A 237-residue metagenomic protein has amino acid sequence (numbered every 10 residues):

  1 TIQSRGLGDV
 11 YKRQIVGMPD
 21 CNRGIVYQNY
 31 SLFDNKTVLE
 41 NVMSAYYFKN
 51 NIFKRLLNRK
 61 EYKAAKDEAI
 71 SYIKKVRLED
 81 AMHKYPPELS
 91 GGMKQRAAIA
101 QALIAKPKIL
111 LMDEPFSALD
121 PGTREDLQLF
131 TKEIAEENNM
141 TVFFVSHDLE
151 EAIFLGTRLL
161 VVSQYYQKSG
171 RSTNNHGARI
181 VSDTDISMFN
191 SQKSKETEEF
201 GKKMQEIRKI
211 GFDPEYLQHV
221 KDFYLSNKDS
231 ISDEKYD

Functional and structural regions predicted by a protein language model:
T1-Y11: Single conserved hydrophobic/aromatic residue that forms the stacking wall/gate of nucleotide- or nucleobase-binding
K12-Y27, N35, R55-D67, S194-F200: ABC ATPase NBD coupling module
M43, L57-A81, E133: Conserved ABC ATPase "signature" region
Y85-L89, M93: Conserved ABC ATPase signature
I104-K108: A short, proline-enriched helix->beta-strand linker immediately N-terminal to the Walker B motif in ABC-type P-loop
L110-E114: Catalytic Walker B motif of ABC-type/P-loop ATPase nucleotide-binding domains
R124-N138: Helical segment within the ABC ATPase nucleotide-binding domain
